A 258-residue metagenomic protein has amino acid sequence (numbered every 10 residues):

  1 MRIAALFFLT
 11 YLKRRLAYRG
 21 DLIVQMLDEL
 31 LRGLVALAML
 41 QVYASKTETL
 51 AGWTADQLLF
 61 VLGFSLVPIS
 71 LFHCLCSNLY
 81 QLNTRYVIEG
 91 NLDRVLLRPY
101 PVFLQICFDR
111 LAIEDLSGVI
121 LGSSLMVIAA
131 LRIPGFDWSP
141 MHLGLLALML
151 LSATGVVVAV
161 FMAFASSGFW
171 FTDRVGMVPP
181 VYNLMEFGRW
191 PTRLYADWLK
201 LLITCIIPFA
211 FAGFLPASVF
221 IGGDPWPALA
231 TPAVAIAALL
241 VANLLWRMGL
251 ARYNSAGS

Functional and structural regions predicted by a protein language model:
M1-S258: Hydrophobic transmembrane alpha-helices and immediately adjacent juxtamembrane helices of multi-pass inner-membrane
